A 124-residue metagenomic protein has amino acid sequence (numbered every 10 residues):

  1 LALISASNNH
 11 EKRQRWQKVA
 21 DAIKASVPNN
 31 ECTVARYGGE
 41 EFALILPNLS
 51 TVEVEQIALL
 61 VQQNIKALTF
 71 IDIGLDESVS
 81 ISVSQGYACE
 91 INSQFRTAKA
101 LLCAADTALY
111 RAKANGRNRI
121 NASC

Functional and structural regions predicted by a protein language model:
L1-E11, V27, L46: Active-site loop/short helix in cyclic nucleotide turnover domains
N9, T51, E55, D76 (+1 more regions): Catalytic-core segments of nucleotide cyclases and related cyclic-nucleotide turnover enzymes
E11-E31, E41, L60: Active-site-proximal alpha-helical element of nucleotidyl cyclase-like catalytic domains and analogous helices
V19-K24, E53-I73, D106: Alpha-helical scaffold within the catalytic cores of cyclic-nucleotide enzymes
T33-R36: A short pre-motif secondary-structure segment
A43, G86-Y87: Short aromatic/hydrophobic contact patches that present stacked aromatics for nucleic-acid/ligand binding
I45-S50, K66, E90-I91: Residue-level recognition of strand-loop junctions within catalytic nucleotide-signaling folds
V79-S84: PAS and PAS-like sensory/regulatory domains
